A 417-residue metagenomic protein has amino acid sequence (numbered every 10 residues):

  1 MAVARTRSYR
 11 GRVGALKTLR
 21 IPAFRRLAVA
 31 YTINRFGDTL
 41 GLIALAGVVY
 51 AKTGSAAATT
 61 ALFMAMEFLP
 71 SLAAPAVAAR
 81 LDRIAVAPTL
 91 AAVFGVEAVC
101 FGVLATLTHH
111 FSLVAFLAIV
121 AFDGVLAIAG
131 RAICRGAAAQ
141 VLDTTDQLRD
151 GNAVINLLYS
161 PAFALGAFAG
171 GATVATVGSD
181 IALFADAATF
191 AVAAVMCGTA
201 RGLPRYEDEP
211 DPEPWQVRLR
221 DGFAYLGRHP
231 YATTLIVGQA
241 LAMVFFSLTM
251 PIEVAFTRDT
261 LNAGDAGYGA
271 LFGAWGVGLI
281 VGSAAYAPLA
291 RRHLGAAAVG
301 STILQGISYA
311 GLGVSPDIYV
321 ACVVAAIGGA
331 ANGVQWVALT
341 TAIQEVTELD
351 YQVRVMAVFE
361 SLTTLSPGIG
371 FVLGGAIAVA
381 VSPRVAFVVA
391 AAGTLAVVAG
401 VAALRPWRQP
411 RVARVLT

Functional and structural regions predicted by a protein language model:
M1-T417: Alpha-helical transmembrane-bundle signature of multi-pass membrane transport and export proteins
